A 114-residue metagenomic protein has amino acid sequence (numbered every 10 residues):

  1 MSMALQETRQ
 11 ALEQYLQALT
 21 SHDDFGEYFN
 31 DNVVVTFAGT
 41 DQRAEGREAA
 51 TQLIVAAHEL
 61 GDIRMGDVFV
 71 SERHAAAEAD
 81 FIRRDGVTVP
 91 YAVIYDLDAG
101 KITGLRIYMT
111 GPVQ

Functional and structural regions predicted by a protein language model:
M1-Q114: C-terminal and inter-domain tail/linker signature
